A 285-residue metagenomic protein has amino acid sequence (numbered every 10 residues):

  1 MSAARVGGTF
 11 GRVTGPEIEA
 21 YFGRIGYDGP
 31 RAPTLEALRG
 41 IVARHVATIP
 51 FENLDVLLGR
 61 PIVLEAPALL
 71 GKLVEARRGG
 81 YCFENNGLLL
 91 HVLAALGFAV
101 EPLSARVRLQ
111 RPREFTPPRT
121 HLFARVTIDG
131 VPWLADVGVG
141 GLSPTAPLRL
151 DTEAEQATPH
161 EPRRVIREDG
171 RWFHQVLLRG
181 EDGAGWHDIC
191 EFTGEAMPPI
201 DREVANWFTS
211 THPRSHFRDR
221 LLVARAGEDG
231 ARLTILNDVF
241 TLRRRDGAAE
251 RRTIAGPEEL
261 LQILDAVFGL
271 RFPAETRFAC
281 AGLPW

Functional and structural regions predicted by a protein language model:
A3-I25, G29, A47-P50, R106-R245 (+3 more regions): His-Asp-centered catalytic microenvironments across diverse enzyme cores, prominently the transglutaminase-like
R12-R77: Secondary-structure boundary elements
E19, R39, A43, E84-A95 (+1 more regions): A broad, structural surface signal
R24, A95, A266-V267: Residues at alpha-helix termini
L35, R106, F278: Residue-level "edge-of-site" marker
R77-S104, A124, V223: Cysteine-centered nucleophilic/redox motifs
G256-W285: Generic C-terminus detector
